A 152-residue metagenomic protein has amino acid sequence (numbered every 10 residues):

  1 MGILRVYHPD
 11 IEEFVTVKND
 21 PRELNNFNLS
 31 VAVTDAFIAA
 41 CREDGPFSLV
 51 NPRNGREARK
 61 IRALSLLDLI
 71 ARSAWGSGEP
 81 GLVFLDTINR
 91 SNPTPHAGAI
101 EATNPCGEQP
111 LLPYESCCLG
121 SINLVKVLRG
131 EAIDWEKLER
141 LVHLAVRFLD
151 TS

Functional and structural regions predicted by a protein language model:
M1-L138, S152: Active-site cavity-forming subdomains of large catalytic enzyme subunits
R140-R147: Active-site helix-to-loop segments that bind/position phosphate- or nucleotide-bearing substrates and donors across
